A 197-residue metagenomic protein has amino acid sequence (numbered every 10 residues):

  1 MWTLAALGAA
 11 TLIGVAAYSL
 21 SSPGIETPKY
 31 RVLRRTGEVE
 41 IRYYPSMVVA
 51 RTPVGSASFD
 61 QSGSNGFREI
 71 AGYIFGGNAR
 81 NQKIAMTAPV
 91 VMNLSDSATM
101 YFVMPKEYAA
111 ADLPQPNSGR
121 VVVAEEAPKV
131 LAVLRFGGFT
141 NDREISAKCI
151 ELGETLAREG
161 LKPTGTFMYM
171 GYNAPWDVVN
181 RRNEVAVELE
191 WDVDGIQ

Functional and structural regions predicted by a protein language model:
W2-Q197: A solvent-exposed interaction/effector surface
